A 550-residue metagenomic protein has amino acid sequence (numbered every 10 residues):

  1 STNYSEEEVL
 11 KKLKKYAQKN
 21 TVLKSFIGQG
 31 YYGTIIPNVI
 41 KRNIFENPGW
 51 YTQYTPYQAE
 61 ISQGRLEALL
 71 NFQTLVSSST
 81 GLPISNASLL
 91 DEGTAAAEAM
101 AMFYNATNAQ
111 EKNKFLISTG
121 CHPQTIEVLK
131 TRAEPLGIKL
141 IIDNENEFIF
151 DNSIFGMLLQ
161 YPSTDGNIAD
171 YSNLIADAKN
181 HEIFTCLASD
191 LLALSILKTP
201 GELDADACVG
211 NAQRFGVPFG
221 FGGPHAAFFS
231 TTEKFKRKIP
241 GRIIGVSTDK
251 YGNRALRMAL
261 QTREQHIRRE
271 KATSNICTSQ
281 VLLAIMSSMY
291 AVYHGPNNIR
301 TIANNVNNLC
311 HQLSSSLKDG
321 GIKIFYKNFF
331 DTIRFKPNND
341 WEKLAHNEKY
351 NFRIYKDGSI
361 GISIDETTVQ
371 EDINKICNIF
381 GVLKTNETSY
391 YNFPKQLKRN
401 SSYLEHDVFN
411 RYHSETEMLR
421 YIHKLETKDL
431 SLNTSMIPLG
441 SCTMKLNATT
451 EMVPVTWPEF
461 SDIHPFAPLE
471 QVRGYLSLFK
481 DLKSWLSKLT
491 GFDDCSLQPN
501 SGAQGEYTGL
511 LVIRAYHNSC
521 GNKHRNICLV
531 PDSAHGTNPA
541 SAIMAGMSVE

Functional and structural regions predicted by a protein language model:
S1-N71, S77, I267-R268, K395-D481: N-terminal entrance/gating region of PLP-dependent enzymes' catalytic architecture
K24, Y57-I61, R65, S78-A97 (+1 more regions): Short loop-beta-helix segment that forms the pyridoxal 5′-phosphate
N47-A59, S77-G81, Q110-K112, L140 (+8 more regions): Gly-rich Lys/Arg/Thr-decorated short loops/hinges at beta-loop-alpha junctions or inter-strand turns that position
T94-A255, L317-K318, F330, N347 (+2 more regions): Conserved PLP-enzyme active-site core in the AAT-like
E147, R254, K384-L404: Long, charged amphipathic helices and adjacent flexible linkers at domain junctions
F215-S316, G320, F325-K327: Active-site C-terminal subdomain of aminotransferase-like
V217-S230, K234-F235, S279-L283, L430-E451 (+1 more regions): Conserved phosphate/anionic-ligand binding catalytic regions in large, soluble enzymes, centered on
N297-I379, E387, L419, L425-L430 (+1 more regions): Conserved C-terminal alpha-helix-loop-beta "cap" of PLP-dependent enzymes that closes/shapes the active-site mouth
